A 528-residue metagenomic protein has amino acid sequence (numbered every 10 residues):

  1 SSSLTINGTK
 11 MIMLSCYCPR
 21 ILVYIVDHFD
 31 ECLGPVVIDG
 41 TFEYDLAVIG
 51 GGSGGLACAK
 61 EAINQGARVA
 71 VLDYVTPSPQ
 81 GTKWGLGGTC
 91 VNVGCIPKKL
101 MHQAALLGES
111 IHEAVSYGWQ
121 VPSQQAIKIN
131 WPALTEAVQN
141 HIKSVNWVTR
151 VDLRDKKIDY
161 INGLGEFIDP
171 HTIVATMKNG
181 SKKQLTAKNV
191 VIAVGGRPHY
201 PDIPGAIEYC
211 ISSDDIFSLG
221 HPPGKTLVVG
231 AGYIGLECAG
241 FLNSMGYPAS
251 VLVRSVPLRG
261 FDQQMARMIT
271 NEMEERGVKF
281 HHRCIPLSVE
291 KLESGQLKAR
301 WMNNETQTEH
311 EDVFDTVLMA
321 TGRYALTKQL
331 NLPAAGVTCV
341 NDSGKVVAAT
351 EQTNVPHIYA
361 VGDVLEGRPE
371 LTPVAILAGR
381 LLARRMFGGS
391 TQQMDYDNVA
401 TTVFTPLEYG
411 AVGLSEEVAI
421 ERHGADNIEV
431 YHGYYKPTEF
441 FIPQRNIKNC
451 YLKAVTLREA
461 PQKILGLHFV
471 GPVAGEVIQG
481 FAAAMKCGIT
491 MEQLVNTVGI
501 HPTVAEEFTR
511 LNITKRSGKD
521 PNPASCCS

Functional and structural regions predicted by a protein language model:
S1-S2: Short, small-residue-biased leader/transition segments that mark boundaries at the very start of proteins
C18-Y44, K60-P222, V253-R259, Q263-M265 (+6 more regions): Glycine-rich flavin
G40-G52, G224-V229: Beta1/beta-strand and adjacent pyrophosphate-binding region of the FAD-binding site in flavoprotein oxidoreductases
I49-G54, C58-W84, I96, L100-L106 (+2 more regions): Flexible, glycine-rich terminal cap/loop adjacent to redox cofactors in electron-transfer oxidoreductases
V190, D315-M319, I358-Y359, D363 (+1 more regions): AMP-binding/adenylate-forming core of the ANL superfamily
V194-D215, M302-V346, V364: Glycine-rich beta-alpha-beta "Rossmann" dinucleotide-binding loop(s) and their flanking helix/strand
G220-V256, G260-F261: Rossmann-like NAD(P)H-binding beta-loop-alpha module
V361-V418, A505-N512, R516-P523: A conserved FAD-binding loop/helix module that cradles the flavin
